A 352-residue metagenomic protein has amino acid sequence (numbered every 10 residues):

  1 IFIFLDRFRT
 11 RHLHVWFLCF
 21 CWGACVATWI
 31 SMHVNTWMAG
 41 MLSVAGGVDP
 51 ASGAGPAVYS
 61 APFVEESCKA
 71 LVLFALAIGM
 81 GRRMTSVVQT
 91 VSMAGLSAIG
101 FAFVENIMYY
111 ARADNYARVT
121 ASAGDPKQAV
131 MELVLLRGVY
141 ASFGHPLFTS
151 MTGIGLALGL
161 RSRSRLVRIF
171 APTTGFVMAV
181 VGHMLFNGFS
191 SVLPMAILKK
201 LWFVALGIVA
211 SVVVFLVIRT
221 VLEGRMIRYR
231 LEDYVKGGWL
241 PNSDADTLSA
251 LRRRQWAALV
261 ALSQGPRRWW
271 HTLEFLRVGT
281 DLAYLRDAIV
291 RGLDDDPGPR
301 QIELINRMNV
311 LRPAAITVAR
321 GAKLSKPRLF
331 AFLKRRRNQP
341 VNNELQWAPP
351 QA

Functional and structural regions predicted by a protein language model:
I1-A352: Hydrophobic alpha-helical segments at protein termini of multi-pass membrane proteins
